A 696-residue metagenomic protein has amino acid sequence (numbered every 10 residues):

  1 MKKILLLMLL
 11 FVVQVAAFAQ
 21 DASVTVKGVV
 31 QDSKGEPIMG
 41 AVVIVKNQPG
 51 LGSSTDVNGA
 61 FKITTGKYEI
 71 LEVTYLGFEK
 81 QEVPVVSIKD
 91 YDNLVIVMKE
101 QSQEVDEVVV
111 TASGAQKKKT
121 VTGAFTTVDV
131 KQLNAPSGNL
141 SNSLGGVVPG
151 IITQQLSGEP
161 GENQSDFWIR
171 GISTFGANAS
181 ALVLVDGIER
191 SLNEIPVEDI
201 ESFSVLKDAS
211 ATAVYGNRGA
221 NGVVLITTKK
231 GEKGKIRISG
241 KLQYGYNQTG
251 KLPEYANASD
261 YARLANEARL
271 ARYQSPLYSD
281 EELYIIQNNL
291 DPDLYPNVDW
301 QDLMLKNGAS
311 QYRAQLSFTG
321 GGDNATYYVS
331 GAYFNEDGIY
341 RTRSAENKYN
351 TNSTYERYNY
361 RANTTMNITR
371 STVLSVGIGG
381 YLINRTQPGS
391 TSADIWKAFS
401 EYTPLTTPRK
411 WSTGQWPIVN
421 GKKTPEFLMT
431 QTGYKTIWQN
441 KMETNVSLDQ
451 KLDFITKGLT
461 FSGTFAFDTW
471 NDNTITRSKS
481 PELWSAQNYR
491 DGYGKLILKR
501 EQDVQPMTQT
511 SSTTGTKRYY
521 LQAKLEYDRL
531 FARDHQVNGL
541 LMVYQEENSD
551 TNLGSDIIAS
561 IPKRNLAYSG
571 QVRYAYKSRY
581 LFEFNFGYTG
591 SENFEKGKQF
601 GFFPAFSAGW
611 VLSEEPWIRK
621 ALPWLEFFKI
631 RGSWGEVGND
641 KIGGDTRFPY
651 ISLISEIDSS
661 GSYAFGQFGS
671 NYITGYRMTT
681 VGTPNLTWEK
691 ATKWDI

Functional and structural regions predicted by a protein language model:
M1-T25, E79: Cleavable N-terminal targeting peptides that direct proteins into the secretory/outer-membrane pathway or into
Q20-A22, V86, G114-L182, I188-N193 (+4 more regions): Membrane-proximal, glycine/serine-rich, low-complexity loop/turn segments characteristic of large bacterial
D21-S23, K27-Q48, I70-K80, D90-N134 (+2 more regions): Short, acidic, small-residue-rich periplasmic hinge/interaction motif at the N-terminus of Gram-negative outer-membrane
P49-A60: Short, acidic Ser/Thr/Gly-rich low-complexity loop/linker segments typical of extracellular and cell-surface proteins
G59-F61, D92-L94, P684: Short strand-edge motifs at loop-to-beta-strand transitions and within beta-strands of extracellular beta-rich domains
G66-Y68: Extracellular Ig-like/FN3 beta-sandwich strand-entry sites
S180, N363-L382, Q387-E401, G421-S478 (+1 more regions): Extracellular/periplasmic, surface-exposed regions of secreted and cell-surface proteins
